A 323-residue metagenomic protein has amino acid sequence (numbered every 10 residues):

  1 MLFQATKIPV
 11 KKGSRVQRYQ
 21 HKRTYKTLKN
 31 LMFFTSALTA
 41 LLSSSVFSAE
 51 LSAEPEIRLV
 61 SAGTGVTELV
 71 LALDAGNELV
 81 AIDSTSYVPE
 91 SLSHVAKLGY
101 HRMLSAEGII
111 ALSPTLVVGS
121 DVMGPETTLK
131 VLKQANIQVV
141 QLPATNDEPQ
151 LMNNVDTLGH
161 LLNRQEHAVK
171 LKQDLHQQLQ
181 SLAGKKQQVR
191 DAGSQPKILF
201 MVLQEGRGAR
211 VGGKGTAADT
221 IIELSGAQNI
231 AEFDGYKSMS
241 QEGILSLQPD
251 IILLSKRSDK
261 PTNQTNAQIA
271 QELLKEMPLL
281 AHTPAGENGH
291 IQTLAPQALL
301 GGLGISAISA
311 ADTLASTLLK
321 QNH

Functional and structural regions predicted by a protein language model:
L2-E68, S84, L161, E166-L199 (+1 more regions): Bacterial Sec-exported substrate-binding components of ABC uptake systems
A53-R58, T127-G206, Q228-E232, E287-H323: Extracytoplasmic substrate-binding proteins
I57-L112, L116-M123: A short, structured surface patch at a secondary-structure boundary
G63, D121-V122, A144, D234 (+1 more regions): Short secondary-structure boundary segments
T67-A72, Y87-S91, G206-V211, L254 (+2 more regions): Short, solvent-exposed loop/turn elements at domain surfaces
D83, G212-K237: His/Asp/Glu-enriched short active-site or ligand-binding loop at hydrolase and phosphoryl-transfer sites
A106-S113, S240-Q248: Short helices/loops that flank or line small-molecule/ion binding pockets
P125-Q134, L254-L274: A ligand-binding cleft/hinge motif common to bilobed small-molecule-binding domains
